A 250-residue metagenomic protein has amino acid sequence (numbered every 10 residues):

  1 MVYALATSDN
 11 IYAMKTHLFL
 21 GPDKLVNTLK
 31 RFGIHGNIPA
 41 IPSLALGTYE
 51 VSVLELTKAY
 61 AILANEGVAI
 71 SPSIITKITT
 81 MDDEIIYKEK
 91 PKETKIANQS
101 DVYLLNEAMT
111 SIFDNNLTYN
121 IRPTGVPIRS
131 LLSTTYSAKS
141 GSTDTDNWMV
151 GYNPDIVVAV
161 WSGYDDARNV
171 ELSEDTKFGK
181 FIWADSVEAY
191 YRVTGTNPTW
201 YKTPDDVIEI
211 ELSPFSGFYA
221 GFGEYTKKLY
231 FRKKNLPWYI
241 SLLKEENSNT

Functional and structural regions predicted by a protein language model:
M1-N65, L104, A108-S111: Active-site-adjacent helix/loop patches that line small-molecule binding or acyl-intermediate pockets
Y3-A6, S52-K58, I62-N249: A penicillin-recognizing enzyme superfamily signal
